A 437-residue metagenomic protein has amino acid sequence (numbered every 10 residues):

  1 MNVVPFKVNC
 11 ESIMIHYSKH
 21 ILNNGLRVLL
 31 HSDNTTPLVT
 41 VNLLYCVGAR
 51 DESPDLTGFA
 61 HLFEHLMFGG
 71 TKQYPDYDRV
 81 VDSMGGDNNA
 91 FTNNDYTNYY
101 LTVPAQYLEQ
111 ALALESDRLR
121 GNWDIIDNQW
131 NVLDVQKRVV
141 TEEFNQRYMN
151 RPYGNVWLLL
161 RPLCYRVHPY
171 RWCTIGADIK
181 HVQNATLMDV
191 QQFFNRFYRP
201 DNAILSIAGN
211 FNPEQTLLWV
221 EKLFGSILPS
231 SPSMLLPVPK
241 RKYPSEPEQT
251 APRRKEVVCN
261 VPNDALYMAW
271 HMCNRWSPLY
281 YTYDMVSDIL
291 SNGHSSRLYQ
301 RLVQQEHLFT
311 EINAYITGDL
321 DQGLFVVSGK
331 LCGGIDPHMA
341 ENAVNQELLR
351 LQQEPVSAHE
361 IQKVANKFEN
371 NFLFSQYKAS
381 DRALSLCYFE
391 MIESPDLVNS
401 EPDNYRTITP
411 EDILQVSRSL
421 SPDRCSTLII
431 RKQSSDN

Functional and structural regions predicted by a protein language model:
M1-S12, R166-V167, R171, R199-N274 (+3 more regions): An aromatic/glycine/proline-enriched structural segment found at the starts of mature extracellular/organellar domains
V8-C10, I204-I207, L351, H359-N437: C-terminal regions of mature proteins
G25, L43, H61, Y99 (+13 more regions): Buried hydrophobic packing residues in well-ordered domains
D33, N42-L44, N145, P162 (+2 more regions): His/Glu-based metal-binding/catalytic segments typifying zinc-dependent metallopeptidases
T40-Q106, W172-I175, N292-L308: M16/MPP (pitrilysin/insulinase) zinc-metallopeptidase core fold and M16-derived inactive scaffolds
Y45, Y77-F193, E214, Q346 (+2 more regions): Acidic/histidine-enriched segments that form metal/cofactor-coordinating and catalytic pocket/exosite environments
D82-S83, Y267-H271, L290-L331: A structural supersecondary motif
V139-L159, P244-N263, V303-F309, E354-N399 (+1 more regions): Short acidic/His-enriched helical or mixed secondary-structure segments at domain edges of catalytic enzymes and some
